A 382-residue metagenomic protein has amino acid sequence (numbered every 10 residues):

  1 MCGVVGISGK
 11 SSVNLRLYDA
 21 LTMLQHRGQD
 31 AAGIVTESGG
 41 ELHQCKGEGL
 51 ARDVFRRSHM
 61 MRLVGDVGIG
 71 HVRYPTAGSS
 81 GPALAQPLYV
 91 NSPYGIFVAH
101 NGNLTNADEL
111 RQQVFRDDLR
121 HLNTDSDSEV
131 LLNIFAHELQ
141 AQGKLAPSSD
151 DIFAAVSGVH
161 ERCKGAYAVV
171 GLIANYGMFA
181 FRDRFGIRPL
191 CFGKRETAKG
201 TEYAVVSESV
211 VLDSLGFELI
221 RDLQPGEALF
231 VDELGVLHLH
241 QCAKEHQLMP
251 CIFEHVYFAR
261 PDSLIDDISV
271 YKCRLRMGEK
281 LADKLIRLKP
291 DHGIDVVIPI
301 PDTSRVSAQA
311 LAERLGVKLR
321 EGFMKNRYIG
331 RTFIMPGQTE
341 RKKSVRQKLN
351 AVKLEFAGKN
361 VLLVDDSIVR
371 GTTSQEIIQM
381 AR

Functional and structural regions predicted by a protein language model:
M1-P225, F230-D295, I300: Conserved short alpha-helical segments that host acidic/polar catalytic motifs at enzyme active sites
G68-T76, I187, D213, Y328-P336 (+1 more regions): Hydrophobic transmembrane alpha-helix bundles
R120, A141, A198, I286-G293 (+3 more regions): Secondary-structure transition/capping motifs at alpha-helix termini and the adjoining loop/turn into the next element
I134-D150, P301, Q309-R331: Amphipathic alpha-helical
P147, I268, K272, P336 (+2 more regions): Alpha-helix capping and helix-loop boundary segments enriched in small/acidic/polar residues
A166-Y167, I187, G200, P225-G226 (+5 more regions): Active-site lining segments that contact anionic ligands and/or coordinate catalytic metals
V297-I300, S304-L311, L315, L319 (+1 more regions): Extended, hydrophobic alpha-helical segments in both membrane/secreted and soluble proteins
G316-L362, G371-Q375: Short, glycine/charge-rich flexible loops or terminal/linker lids adjacent to PRPP-binding catalytic cores
